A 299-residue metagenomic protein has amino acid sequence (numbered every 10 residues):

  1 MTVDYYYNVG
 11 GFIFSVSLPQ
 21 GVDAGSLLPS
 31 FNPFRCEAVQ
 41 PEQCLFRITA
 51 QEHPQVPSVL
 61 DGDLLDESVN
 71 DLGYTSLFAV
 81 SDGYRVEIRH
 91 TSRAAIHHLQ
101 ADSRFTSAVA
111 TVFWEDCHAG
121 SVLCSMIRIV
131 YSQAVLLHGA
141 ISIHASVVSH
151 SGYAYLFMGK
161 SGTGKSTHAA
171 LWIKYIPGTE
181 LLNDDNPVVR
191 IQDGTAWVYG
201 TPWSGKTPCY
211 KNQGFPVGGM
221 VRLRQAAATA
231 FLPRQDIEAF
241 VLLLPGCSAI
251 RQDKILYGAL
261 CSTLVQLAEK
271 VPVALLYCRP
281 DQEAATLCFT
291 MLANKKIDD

Functional and structural regions predicted by a protein language model:
M1-L156, S161, L171-E180, V188-D299: A noncatalytic interaction/capping subdomain that flanks phosphate/NTP-handling catalytic cores
G164: Conserved glycine(s) of the Walker
H168: Hydrophobic positions on the alpha1 helix immediately C-terminal to the Walker A/P-loop
